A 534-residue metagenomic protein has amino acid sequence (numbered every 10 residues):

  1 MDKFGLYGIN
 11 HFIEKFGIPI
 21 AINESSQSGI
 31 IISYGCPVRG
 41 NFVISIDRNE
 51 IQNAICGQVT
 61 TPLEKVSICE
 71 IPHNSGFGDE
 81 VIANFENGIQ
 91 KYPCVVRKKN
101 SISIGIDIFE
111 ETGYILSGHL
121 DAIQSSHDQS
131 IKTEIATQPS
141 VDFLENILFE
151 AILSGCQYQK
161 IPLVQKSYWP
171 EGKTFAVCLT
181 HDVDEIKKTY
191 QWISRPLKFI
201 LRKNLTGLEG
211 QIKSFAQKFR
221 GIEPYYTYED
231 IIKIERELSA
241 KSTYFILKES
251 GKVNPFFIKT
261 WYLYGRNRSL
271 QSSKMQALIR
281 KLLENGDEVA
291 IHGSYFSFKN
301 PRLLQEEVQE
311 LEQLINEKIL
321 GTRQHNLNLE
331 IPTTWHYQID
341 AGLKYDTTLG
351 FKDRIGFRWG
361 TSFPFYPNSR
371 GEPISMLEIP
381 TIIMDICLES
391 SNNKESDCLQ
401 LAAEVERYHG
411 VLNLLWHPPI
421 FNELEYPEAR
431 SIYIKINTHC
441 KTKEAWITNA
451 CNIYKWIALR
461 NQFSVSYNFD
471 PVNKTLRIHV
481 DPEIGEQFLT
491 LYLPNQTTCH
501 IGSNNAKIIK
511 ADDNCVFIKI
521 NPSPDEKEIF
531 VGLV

Functional and structural regions predicted by a protein language model:
M1-N267, R370-V534: Terminal accessory/targeting
G155-Q159, G286, I315, G342-Y345 (+1 more regions): A generic secondary-structure signal for well-formed alpha-helical elements
K160, G172, L278, D287-G293 (+3 more regions): Glycine-centered flexibility motif
R220, Y228-H336, D340: Long, K/E/R/D-enriched contiguous segments that form extended
L270-R280, F357-G371, K394-A403: Alpha-helical scaffolding within the catalytic cores of extracellular/periplasmic polymer-degrading hydrolases
A290-I291, T348-G350, L415-H417: Short acidic/histidine-rich active-site segments
Y295-E378, F421-I432, K441: Catalytic domains of cell-wall/extracellular-matrix polysaccharide-remodeling enzymes, centered on de-N-acetylation
